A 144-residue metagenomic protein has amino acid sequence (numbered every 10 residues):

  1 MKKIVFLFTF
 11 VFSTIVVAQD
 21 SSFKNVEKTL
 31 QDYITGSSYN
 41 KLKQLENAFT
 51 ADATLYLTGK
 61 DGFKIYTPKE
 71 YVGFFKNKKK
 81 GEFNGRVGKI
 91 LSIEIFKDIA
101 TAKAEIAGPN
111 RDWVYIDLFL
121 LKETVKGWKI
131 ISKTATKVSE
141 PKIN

Functional and structural regions predicted by a protein language model:
I4-V16: Sec-dependent N-terminal signal peptides
S13-K43, N47: Short, low-complexity N-terminal intrinsically disordered segments enriched in polar/charged residues
N25, P68-W113: Surface-exposed, charged secondary-structure patches
Y33, L45, A53, A102 (+1 more regions): Hydrophobic pocket/interface hotspot
I34-K41, F49-A53, F75-K79, N110: Sec/Tat-exported extracytoplasmic proteins
F49, I106-G108, T134: Short beta-strand segments enriched in hydrophobic/aromatic residues within well-folded beta-rich domains
T54-K64, K78: A short gly/proline-enriched turn/hairpin at secondary-structure junctions
V114-P141: Short beta-strand edge/turn micro-motifs at domain boundaries
